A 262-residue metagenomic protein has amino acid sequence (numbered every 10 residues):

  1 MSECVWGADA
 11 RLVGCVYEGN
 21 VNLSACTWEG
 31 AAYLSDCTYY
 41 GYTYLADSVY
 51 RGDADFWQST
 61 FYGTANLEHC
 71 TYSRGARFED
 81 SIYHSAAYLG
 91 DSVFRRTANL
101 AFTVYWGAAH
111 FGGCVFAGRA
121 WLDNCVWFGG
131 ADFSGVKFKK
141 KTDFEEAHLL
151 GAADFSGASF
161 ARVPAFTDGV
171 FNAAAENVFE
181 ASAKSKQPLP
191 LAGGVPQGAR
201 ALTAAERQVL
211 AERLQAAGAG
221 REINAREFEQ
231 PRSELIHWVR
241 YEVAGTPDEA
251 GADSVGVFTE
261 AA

Functional and structural regions predicted by a protein language model:
M1-A262: N-terminal leader/targeting and pre-domain segments
